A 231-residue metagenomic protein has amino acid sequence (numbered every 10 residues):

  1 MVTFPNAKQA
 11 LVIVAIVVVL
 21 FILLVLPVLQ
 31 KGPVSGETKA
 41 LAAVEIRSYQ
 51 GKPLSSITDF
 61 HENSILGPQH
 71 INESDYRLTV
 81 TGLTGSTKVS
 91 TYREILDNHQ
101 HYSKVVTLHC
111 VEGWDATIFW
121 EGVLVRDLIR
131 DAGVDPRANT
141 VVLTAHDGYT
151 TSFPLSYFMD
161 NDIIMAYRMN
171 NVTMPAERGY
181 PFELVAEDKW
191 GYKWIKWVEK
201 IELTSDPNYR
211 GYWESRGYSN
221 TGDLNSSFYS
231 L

Functional and structural regions predicted by a protein language model:
V2-S74, L78, D131-L231: Extended, aromatic/histidine-rich regions of cofactor-dependent oxidoreductases associated with respiratory
T3, T91, E121-L124: A diffuse structural propensity rather than consistent per-protein peaks
P68-F119: A glycine-rich, hydrophobic loop/mini-helix early in the fold
H99-F153: Mid-length scaffold segments of soluble, non-membrane domains
